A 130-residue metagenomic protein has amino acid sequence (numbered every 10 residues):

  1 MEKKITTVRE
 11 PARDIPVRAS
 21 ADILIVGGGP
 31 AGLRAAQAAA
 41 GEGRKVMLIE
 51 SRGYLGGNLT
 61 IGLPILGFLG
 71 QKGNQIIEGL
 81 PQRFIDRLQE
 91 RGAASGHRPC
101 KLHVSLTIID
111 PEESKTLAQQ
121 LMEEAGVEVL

Functional and structural regions predicted by a protein language model:
M1-K4, A12, R18-S20, A38-K45 (+1 more regions): Conserved N-terminal/central alpha/beta ligand/cofactor-binding core
G27-P30: Glycine-rich Rossmann-fold phosphate-binding loop(s) that bind the pyrophosphate of adenine dinucleotide cofactors
G32-A35: Short glycine/serine/threonine-rich phosphate/pyrophosphate-binding segments that cradle anionic phosphate groups
